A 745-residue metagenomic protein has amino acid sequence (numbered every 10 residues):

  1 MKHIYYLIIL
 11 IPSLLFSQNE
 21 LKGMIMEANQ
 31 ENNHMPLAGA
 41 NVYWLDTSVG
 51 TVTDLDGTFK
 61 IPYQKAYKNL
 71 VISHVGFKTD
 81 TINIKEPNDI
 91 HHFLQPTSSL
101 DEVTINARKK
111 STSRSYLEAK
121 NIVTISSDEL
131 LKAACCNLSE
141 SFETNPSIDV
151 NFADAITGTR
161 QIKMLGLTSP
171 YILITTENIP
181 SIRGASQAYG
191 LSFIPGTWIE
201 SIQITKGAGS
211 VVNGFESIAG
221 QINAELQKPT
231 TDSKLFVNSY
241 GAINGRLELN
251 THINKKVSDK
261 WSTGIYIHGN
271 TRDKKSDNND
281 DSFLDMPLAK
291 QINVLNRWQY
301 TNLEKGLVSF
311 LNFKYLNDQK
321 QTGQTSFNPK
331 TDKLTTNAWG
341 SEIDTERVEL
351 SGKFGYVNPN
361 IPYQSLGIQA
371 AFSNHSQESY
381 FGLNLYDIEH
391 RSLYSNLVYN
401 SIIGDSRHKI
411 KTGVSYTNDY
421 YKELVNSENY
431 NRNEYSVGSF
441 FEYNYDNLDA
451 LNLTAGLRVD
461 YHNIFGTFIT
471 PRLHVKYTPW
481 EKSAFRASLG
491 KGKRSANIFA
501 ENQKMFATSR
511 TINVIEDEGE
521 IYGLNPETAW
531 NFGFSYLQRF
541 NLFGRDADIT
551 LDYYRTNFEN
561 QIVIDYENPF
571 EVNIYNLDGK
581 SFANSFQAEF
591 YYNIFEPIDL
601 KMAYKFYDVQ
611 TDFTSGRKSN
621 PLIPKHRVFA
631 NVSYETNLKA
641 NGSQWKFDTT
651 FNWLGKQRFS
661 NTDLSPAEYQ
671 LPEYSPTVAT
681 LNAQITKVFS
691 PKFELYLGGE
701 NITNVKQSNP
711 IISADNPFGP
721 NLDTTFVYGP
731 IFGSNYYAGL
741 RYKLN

Functional and structural regions predicted by a protein language model:
M26-N33, A38-L45, S73-F77, P87-L131 (+1 more regions): Short, acidic, small-residue-rich periplasmic hinge/interaction motif at the N-terminus of Gram-negative outer-membrane
F59-P62, Q161, I179-K206, V294: Short acidic/polar hinge/loop motifs at secondary-structure boundaries that mediate gating or recognition
P87-F93, L138-S141, R160-K163, Y189-P195 (+4 more regions): N-terminal periplasmic accessory domains that precede and gate Gram-negative outer-membrane beta-barrel machines
S139-P180: Extracytoplasmic beta-strand/coil segments of soluble accessory domains associated with Gram-negative outer-membrane
R272-N293, Q299-L366, F372-H390: Flexible loop and strand-edge segments within Gram-negative outer membrane beta-barrel domains
G367-S379, T478, R486, Y522-N576 (+1 more regions): Membrane-embedded beta-barrel scaffold of Gram-negative outer-membrane proteins
K493, W653-T662, T686-N745: C-terminal beta-signal and adjacent terminal beta-strands/loops of Gram-negative outer-membrane beta-barrel proteins
Y553-N557, N576-S660: Gram-negative outer-membrane beta-barrel transporters
